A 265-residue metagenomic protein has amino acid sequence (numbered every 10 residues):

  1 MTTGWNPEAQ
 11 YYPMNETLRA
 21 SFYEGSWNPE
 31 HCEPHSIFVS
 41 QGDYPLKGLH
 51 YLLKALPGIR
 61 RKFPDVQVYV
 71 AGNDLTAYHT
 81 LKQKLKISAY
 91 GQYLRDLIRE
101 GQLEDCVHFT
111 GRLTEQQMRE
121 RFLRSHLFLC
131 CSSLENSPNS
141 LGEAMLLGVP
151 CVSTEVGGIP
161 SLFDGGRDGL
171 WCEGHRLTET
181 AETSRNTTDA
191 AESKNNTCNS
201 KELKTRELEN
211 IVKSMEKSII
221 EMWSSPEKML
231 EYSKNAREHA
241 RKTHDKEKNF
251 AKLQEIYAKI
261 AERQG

Functional and structural regions predicted by a protein language model:
M1-P34: Donor nucleotide-sugar binding/catalytic pocket of nucleotide-sugar-dependent glycosyltransferases
F22, N28-G58, V68-A71: Conserved donor-binding/catalytic core segment of Leloir-type glycosyltransferases
T76, K82-R112: Nucleotide-activated donor-binding/catalytic signature segment of Leloir-type glycosyltransferases, i.e., the conserved
R112, E120-S125: Short alpha-helical donor nucleotide-sugar binding micro-motif in glycosyltransferases
S133: Aromatic "clamp/platform" in nucleotide-sugar-dependent glycosyltransferases that forms part of the donor/acceptor
P150-S153: Short hydrophobic beta-strand element within catalytic cores of glycosyltransferases and related nucleotide-activated
V156-G166, L170-G174, C198-E202, R206: Short acidic/histidine- and often glycine-rich active-site loop of Leloir-type glycosyltransferases that engages
S214-K217, E221, K228-T243, N249-E255: A short, well-ordered alpha-helix in the C-terminal region of glycosyltransferases
